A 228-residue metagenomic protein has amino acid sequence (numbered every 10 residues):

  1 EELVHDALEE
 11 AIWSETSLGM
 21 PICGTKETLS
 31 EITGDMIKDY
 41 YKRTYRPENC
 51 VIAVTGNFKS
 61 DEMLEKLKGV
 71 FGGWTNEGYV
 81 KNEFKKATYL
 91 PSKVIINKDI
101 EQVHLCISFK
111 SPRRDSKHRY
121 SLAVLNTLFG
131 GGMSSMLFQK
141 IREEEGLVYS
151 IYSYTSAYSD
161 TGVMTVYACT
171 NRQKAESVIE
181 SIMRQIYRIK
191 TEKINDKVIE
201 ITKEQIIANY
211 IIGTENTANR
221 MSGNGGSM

Functional and structural regions predicted by a protein language model:
E1-Y79, I95, P112-R113, S121 (+1 more regions): Charge-rich, well-structured scaffold segments of protease-associated domains
E10, Y79-M136: His/Glu-based metal-binding/catalytic segments typifying zinc-dependent metallopeptidases
Y89, K140, V166: Catalytic cores of enzymes that engage adenine nucleotides and/or redox cofactors via long glycine-rich, Lys/Arg/His
G131-L147: M16/MPP (pitrilysin/insulinase) zinc-metallopeptidase core fold and M16-derived inactive scaffolds
